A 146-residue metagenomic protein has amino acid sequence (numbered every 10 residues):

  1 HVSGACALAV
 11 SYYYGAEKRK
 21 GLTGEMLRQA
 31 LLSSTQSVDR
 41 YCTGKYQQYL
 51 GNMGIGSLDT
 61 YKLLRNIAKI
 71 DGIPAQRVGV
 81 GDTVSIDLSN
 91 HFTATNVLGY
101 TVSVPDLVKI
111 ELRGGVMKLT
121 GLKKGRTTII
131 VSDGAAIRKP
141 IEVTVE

Functional and structural regions predicted by a protein language model:
H1-G51: Hydrolase catalytic cores
S3-A7, K62, G125: Short, solvent-exposed alpha-helical surface patches in non-cytosolic proteins
Q29, S33, K62, N90: Charged/polar, solvent-exposed surface patches and flexible loops
T60-K69: Secreted peptidase-domain scaffold signal
A68-E146: Extracytoplasmic soluble-region selector
